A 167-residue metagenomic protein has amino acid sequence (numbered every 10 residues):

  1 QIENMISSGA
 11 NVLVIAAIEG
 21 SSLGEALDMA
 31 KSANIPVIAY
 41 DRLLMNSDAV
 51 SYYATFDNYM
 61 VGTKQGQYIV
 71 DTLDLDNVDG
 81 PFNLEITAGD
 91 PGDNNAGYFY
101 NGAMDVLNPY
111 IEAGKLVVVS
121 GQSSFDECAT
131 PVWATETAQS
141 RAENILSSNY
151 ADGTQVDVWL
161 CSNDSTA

Functional and structural regions predicted by a protein language model:
Q1-A167: A residue-level marker of the well-folded mature domains of exported/periplasmic proteins
